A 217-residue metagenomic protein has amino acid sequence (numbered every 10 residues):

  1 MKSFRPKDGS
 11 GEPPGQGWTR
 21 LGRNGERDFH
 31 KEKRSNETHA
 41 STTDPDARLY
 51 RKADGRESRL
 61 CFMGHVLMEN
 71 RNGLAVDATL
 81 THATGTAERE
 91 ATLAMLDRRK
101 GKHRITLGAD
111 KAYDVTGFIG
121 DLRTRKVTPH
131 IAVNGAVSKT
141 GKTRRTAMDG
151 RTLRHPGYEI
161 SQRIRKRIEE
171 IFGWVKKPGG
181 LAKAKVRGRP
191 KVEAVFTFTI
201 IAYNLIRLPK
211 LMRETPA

Functional and structural regions predicted by a protein language model:
M1-R123, F198, Y203: Polybasic low-complexity intrinsically disordered regions
F4-F29, K111-A194: Helix-centered, glycine/charged polyanion-binding patches within enzymatic domains that contact phosphate-containing
R71, G180, I206: Residue-level marker of positions within ordered structural domains that often coincide with functionally constrained
R99-G101, T143, F196-T197, R207-L208 (+1 more regions): Short, intrinsically disordered/low-complexity patches at protein termini and at juxtamembrane boundaries
H103-G108, T128-A132, K210-E214: Acidic/polar loop patches that form or flank catalytic/metal-binding clefts of enzymes that bind anionic ligands
G135, L205-L208: Local alpha-helix boundary/kink/capping signal
P178, A182, P209-A217: A short, flexible helix-boundary coil/loop motif
